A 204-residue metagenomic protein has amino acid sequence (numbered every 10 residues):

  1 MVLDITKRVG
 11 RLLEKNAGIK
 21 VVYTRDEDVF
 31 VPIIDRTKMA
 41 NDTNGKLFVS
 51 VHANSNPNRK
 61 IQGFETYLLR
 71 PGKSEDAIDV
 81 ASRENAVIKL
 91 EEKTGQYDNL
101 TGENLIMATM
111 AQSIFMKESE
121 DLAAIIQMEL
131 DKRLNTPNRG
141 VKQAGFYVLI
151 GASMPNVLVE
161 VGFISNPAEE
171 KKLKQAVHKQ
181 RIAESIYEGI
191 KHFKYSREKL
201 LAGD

Functional and structural regions predicted by a protein language model:
M1-L100, Q112-A124, M128, K171 (+1 more regions): Catalytic-core regions of hydrolytic enzymes
N54-P57, M107-D204: Active-site-adjacent mobile loop/cap segments within catalytic or ligand-binding domains
G102-I106: Short, basic/glycine-rich phosphate-binding loops at helix/coil junctions that contact nucleotide phosphates
